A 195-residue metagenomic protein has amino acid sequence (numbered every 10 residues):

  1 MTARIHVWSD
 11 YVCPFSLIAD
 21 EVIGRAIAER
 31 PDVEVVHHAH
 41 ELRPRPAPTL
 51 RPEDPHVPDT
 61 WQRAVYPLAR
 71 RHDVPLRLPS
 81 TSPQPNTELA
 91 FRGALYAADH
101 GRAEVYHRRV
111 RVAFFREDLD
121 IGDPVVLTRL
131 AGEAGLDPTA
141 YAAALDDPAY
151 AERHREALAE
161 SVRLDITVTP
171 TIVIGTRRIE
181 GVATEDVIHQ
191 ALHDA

Functional and structural regions predicted by a protein language model:
M1-I23: Local sequence-structure signature of Cys/Sec-based thiol-disulfide redox active-site neighborhoods
T2, A90, V168-T169: A structure-centric signal for secondary-structure junctions around beta-strands
Y11-V12, D54, R177: Short active-site oxyanion
F15-V33, H37, V112-A195: C-terminal cap of thioredoxin/glutaredoxin-like
L17-E117: Structural alpha/beta surface segment adjacent to cysteine/selenocysteine redox centers across thiol/disulfide enzymes
